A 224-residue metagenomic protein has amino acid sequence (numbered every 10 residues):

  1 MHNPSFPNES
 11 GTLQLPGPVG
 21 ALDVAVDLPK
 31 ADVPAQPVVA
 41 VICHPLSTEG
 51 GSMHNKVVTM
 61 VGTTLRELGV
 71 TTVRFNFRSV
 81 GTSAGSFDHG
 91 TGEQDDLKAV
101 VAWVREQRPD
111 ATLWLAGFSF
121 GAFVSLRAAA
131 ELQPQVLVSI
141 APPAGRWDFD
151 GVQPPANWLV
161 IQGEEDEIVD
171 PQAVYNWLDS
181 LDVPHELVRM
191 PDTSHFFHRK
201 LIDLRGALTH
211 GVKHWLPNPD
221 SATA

Functional and structural regions predicted by a protein language model:
M1-A35: N-terminal cap/lid segment of alpha/beta-hydrolase-fold proteins
A31-R74: Short, surface-exposed "cap/lid" segments of acyl-processing enzymes
V57, F87-Q107: Alpha/beta-hydrolase active-site loop
G85, T193-R205: Catalytic histidine-centered segment of alpha/beta-hydrolase-like enzymes
A116-S125: Gly/Ala-rich beta-loop-alpha elbow adjacent to hydrolase catalytic centers
P154, W158-Q162, D166, V174: Short beta-strand/loop motif that positions the catalytic acidic residue of the alpha/beta-hydrolase fold
E164-V169, H195-F196: Acidic catalytic loop of the alpha/beta-hydrolase fold
S180-F196: Catalytic histidine neighborhood in serine/cysteine hydrolases with alpha/beta-hydrolase-type architecture
